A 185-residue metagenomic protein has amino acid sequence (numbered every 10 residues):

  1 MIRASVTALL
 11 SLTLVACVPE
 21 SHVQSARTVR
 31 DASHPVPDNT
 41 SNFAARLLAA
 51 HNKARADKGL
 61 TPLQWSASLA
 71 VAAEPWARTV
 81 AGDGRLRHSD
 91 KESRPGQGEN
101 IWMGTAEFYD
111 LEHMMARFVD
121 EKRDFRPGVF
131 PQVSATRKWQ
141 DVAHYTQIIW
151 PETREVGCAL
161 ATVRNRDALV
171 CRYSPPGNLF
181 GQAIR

Functional and structural regions predicted by a protein language model:
M1-V6: Bacterial N-terminal signal peptides that target proteins for export
L14-A16: C-terminal motif of bacterial Sec signal peptides marking the signal peptidase cleavage site
V18-E20: Bacterial signal peptide processing site
H22-R30: Short alpha-helical hairpin
V29, P35-G96: Short, well-ordered surface patches within globular domains
P95-R185: A well-ordered secondary-structure block
